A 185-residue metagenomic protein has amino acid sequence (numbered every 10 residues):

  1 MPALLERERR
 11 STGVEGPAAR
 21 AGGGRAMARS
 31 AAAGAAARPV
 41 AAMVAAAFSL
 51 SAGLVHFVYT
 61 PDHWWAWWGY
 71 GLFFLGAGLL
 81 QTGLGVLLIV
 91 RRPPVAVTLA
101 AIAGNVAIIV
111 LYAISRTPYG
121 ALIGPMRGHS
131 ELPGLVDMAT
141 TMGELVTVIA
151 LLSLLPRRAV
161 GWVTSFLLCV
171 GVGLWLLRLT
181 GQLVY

Functional and structural regions predicted by a protein language model:
M1-R29: Short, intrinsically disordered terminal tails adjacent to the first/last structured region
R38, V58-L80: Transmembrane alpha-helix entry/boundary detector in multi-pass membrane proteins
A42-A52, L168-G171: Alpha-helical transmembrane segments
A47-H63: Membrane-embedded alpha-helical segments in integral membrane proteins
G83-A96, L154-R157: Juxtamembrane helix-break-helix junctions at the cytosolic face of small multi-pass alpha-helical membrane proteins
V95-L99, P156-L168: Membrane-interfacial entry segments at the cytosolic side of transmembrane helices
R127-M142: Short aromatic-rich membrane-water interface segments that cap or initiate transmembrane helices in multi-pass membrane
W175-Y185: Juxtamembrane boundary at the C-terminal end of a transmembrane helix
